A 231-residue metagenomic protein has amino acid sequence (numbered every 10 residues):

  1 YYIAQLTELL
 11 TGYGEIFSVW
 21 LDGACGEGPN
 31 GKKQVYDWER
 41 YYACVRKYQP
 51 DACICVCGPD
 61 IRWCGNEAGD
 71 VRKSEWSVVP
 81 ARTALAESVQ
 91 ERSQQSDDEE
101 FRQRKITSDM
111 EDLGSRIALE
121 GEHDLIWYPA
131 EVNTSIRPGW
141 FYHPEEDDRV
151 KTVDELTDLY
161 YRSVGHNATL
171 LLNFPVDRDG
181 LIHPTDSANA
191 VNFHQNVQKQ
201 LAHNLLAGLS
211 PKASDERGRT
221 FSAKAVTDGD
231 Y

Functional and structural regions predicted by a protein language model:
Y1-D230: Mature catalytic domains of secreted/periplasmic carbohydrate-active enzymes
